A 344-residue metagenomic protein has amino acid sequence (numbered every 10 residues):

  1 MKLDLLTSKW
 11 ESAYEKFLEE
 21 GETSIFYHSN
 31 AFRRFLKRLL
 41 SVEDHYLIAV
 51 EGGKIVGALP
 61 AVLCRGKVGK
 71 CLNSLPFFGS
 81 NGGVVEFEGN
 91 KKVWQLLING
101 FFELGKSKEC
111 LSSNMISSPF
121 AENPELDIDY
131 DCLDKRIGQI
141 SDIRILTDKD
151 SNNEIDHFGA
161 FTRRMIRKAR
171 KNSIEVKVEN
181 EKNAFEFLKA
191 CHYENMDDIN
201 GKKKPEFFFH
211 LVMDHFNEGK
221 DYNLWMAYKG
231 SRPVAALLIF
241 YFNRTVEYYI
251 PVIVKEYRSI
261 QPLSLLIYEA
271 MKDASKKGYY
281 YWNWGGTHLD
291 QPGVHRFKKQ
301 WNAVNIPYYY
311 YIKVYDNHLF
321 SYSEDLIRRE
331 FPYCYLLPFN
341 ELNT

Functional and structural regions predicted by a protein language model:
K2-G52, L59-G69, S118-S141, L146-S259: A conserved beta-strand-loop-helix scaffold within acyl/acetyltransferase catalytic domains
E43, E109-L111, G278: Short loop/turn motifs at secondary-structure junctions
Y46, L59, L63, K67 (+2 more regions): Active-site/acyl-donor-binding loops of N-acyltransferases
I48-L59, G79, F87-E103, H210-Y322: Aromatic (often tryptophan-rich) hydrophobic motifs at membrane interfaces
L63-G83: Conserved acyl-donor/pantetheine-binding loop and adjacent beta-alpha core of acyl/acetyltransferases and related
V84-E88, K149-N152: Acyl-group handling in specialized metabolite and lipid biosynthesis
K92-G138: Non-catalytic accessory segments adjacent to catalytic cores
S112-N114, K177, Y281-G285: Short catalytic-loop micro-motif centered on adjacent basic/acidic residues
